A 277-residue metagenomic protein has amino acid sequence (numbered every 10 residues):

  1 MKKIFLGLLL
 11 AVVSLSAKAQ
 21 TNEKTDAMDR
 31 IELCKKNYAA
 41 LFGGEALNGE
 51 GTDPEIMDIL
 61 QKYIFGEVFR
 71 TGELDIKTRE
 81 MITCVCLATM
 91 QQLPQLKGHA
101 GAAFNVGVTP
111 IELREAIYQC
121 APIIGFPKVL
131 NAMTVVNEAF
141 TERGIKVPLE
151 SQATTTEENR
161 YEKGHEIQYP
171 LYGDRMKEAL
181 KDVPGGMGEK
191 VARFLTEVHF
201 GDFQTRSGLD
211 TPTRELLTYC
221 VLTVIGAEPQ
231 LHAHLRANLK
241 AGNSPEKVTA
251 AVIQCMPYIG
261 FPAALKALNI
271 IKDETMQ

Functional and structural regions predicted by a protein language model:
M1-N22: Bacterial Sec-dependent N-terminal signal peptides
Q20-I76, V129-T211, K240, P257 (+1 more regions): Acidic, glycine/proline-rich low-complexity segments that act as flexible tails and inter-domain linkers
M28, E32, P54, L93 (+7 more regions): Electropositive phosphate-/nucleotide-binding environments in soluble metabolic enzymes
L47-R114: Ordered, small/hydrophobic-rich secondary-structure cores
D75, Q91-R114, Y118, K128-T141 (+2 more regions): Extended intrinsically disordered, low-complexity coil regions enriched in Ser, Thr, Gly, Ala and often Pro
T78-L87, A116-I117, T213-L222, A251-C255: Short, structured motif recognition centered on aromatic/hydrophobic residues
T89-L93, I123-F126, V224, C255-F261: Alpha-helical transition-metal enzyme core signature, strongest for iron centers
R206-S207, C220-I225: Short, glycine/charged-rich beta-strand-loop motifs at protein surfaces that mediate ligand recognition and catalysis
